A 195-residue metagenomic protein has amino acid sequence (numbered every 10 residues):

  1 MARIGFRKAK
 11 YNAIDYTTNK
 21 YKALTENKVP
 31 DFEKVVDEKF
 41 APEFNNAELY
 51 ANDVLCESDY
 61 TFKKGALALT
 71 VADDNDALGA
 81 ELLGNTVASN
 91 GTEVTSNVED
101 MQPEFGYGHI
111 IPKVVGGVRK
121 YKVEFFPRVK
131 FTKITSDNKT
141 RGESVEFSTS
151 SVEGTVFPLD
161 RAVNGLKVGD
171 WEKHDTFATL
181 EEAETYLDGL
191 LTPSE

Functional and structural regions predicted by a protein language model:
M1-K39, E195: Polar/acidic, low-complexity leader/linker segments enriched in S/T/G and N/D
E43-N52: N-terminal "mature-chain" segments and other terminal, solvent-exposed stretches
L55-A77, E146-L159: Oligomerization/assembly interface segments of phage tail-like spikes and tubes
D59-Y60, T95-D100, N138-S148: Exposed beta-sheet edge/beta-hairpin loop segments within beta-rich domains
F62-M101: Ordered, amphipathic secondary-structure segments that act as subunit-interaction surfaces in large macromolecular
V71-N75, I111-V115, K130-K133, V156-D160: Beta-strand elements of well-folded, non-transmembrane domains
V98-I134: Short helix-loop boundary/capping segments
V129-E195: Mixed-charge, glycine-accented linear interaction segment located at domain edges/termini
